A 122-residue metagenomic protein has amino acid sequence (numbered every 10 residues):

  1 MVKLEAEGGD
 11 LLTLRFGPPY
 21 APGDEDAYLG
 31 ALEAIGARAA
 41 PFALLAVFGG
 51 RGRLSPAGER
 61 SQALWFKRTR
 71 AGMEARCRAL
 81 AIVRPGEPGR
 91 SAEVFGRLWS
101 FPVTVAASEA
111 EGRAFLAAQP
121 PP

Functional and structural regions predicted by a protein language model:
M1-P122: Amphipathic, Lys/Arg-enriched alpha-helical "gate/interface" segment within cytosolic domains that mediates
